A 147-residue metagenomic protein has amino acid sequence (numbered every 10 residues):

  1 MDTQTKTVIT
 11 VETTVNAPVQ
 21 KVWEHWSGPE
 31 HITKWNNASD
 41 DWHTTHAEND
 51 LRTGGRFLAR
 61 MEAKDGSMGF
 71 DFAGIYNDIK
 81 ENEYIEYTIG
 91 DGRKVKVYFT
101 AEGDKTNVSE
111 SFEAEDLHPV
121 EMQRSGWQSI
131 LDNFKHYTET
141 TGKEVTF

Functional and structural regions predicted by a protein language model:
M1-D41: Hydrophobic ligand-binding cavity/cleft-lining segments
D2-K6, L51, R60, D71 (+2 more regions): Charge-dense, helix-prone N-terminal extensions
V8-T10, M68-A73, G92-K96: Short, surface-exposed coil-to-beta transition loops
V19-Q20, L51-R52, N77-N82, Y98-N107: A short, structured loop/turn motif at beta-sheet edges
V22, I32, F57-A59, Y76 (+3 more regions): Hydrophobic pocket/interface hotspot
H43-Y87: Glycine-rich portal/gate segments that line the openings of hydrophobic small-molecule binding cavities
Y84-S129, F134: Beta-strand/loop substructures that line and gate deep hydrophobic ligand-binding cavities in soluble
Y137-F147: Short, highly charged C-terminal tails/helix-capping segments
